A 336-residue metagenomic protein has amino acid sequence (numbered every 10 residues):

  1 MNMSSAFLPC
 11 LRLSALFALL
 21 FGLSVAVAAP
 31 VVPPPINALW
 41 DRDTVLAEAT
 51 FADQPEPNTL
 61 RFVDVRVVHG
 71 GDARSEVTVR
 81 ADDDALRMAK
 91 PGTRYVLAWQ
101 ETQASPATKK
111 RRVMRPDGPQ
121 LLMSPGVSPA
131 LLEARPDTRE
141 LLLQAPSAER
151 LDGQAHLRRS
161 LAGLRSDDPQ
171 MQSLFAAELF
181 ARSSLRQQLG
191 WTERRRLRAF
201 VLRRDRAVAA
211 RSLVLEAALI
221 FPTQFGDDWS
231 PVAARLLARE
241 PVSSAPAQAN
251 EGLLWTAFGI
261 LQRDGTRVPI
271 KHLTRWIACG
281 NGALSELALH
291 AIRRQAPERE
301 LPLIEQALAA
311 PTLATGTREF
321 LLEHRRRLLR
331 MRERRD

Functional and structural regions predicted by a protein language model:
N2-A15: Bacterial N-terminal signal peptides that target proteins for export
R12-S24: Bacterial N-terminal signal peptides
A29-D43: Short boundary/loop segments of OB/S1/cold-shock single-stranded nucleic-acid-binding domains
R42-V65: Structural detector for short beta-strands of small beta-barrel domains
R80-S166, Q170-M171: Extracellular C-terminal loop/segment signatures of secreted glycoproteins
E140-R150, S173-Q187, A209-Q224, Q248-T266 (+3 more regions): Structural detector for internal amphipathic alpha-helices that build alpha-solenoid repeat scaffolds
D152-A162, R186-V201, Q224-S243, T266-I277 (+2 more regions): Amphipathic alpha-helical scaffolding segments comprising HEAT/armadillo-like alpha-solenoid repeats
L164-Q170, L202-A209, R239-G252, A278-A283 (+1 more regions): Short coil turns that connect the paired helices of HEAT/ARM alpha-solenoid repeats
